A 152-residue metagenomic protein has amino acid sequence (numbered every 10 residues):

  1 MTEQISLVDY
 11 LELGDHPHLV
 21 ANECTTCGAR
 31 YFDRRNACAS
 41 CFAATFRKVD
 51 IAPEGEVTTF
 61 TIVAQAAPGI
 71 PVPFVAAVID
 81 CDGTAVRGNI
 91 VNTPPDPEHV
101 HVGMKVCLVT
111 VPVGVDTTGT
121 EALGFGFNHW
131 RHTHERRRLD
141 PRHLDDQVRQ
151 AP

Functional and structural regions predicted by a protein language model:
H18-A21, G28, R34-R35: Residues immediately within or flanking Cys/His clusters that coordinate Zn2+ in small zinc-binding modules
E23-T26, A37-A43: Short, cysteine/histidine-rich loop/knuckle motifs that typically chelate Zn2+
F32, T45-R47: Short functional micro-motifs and their immediate structural scaffolds
G55-V57, I90: Conserved hydrophobic positions within beta-strands
F60-A66, T84: Short, conserved beta-turn/loop elements at beta-strand boundaries and strand-helix junctions
Q65-V78: Short aromatic-glycine-enriched beta-strand elements
T93-L108: Short nucleic-acid-contacting surface segments enriched for D/E, G, S/T with interspersed K/R
V111-D146: OB-fold/S1-family single-stranded nucleic acid-binding modules
